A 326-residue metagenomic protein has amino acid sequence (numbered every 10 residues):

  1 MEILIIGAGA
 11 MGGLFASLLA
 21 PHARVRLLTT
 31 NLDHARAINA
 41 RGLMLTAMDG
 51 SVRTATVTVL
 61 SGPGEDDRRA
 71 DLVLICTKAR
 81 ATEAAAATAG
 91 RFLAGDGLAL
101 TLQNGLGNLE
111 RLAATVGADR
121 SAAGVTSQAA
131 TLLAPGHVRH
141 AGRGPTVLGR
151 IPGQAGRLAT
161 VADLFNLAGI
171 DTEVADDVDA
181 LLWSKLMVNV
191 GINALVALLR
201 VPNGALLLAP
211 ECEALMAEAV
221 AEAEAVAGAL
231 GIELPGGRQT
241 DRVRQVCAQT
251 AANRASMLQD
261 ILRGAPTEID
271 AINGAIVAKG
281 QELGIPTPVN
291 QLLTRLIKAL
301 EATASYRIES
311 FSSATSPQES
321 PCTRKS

Functional and structural regions predicted by a protein language model:
M1, H22-R26, A70-V73, G95-A99 (+1 more regions): Short active-site oxyanion
M1-S51: NAD(P)+-binding Rossmann beta1-loop-alpha1 motif at the extreme N-terminus of oxidoreductases
E2-L4, R26, L100, V147 (+1 more regions): A structural signal for isolated positions on well-ordered beta-strands in alpha/beta enzyme cores
S17-P21, A87-R91, A114, G274 (+2 more regions): Short, well-ordered alpha-helices that flank and scaffold nucleotide-derived cofactor binding pockets
D33, R80-A81, L106-G107, G156 (+1 more regions): Short alpha-helical
S51-H137: Rossmann-like NAD(P)(H) cofactor-binding subdomain of soluble oxidoreductases
R91-F92, A114-R120, G136-G191, L195-G236: Internal alpha-helical scaffold of NAD(P)-dependent oxidoreductase catalytic cores
N166, A217-S326: NAD(P)-dependent Rossmann-like dehydrogenase/reductase catalytic/cofactor-binding core
